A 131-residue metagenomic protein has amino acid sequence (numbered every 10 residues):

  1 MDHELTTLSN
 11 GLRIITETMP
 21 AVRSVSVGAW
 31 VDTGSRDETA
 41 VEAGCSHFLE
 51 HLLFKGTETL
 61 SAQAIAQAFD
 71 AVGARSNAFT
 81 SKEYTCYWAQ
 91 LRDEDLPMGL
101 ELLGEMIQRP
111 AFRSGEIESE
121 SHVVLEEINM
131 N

Functional and structural regions predicted by a protein language model:
M1-I65, W88-L91, E101: His/Glu-rich zincin catalytic helix
V31, T57-E58, A64-N131: Acidic/histidine-enriched segments that form metal/cofactor-coordinating and catalytic pocket/exosite environments
